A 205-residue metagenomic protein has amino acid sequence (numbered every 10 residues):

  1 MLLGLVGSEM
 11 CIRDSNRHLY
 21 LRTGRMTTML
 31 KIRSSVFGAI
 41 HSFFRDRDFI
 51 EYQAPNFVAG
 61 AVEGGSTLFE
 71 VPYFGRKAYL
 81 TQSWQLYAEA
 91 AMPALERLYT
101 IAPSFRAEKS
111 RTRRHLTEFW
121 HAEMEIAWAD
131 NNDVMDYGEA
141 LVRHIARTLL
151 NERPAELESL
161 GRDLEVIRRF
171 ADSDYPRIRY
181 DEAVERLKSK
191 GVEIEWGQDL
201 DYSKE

Functional and structural regions predicted by a protein language model:
M1-G7, C11-I12: Single conserved hydrophobic/aromatic residue that forms the stacking wall/gate of nucleotide- or nucleobase-binding
R13-T67: TRNA-binding/sensing appendages of the translation machinery
L21, F119-D130: Short His/Asp/Glu-rich catalytic/ion-coordination signatures at enzyme active sites or charged loops
M26, W84-Y87, S104-R106, I126-A129 (+1 more regions): Short, glycine-/Ser/Thr-/acidic-enriched flexible segments
Y52, R76-A122: Conserved alpha/beta core surface patches that mediate binding of polyanionic ligands
A61-T67, A140-E205: Metal-assisted phosphate- and nucleotidyl-transfer catalytic regions
A94-L95, I126, D130-N151: His/Asp/Glu-rich mid-to-C-terminal helical/loop segments that flank catalytic regions of hydrolases
